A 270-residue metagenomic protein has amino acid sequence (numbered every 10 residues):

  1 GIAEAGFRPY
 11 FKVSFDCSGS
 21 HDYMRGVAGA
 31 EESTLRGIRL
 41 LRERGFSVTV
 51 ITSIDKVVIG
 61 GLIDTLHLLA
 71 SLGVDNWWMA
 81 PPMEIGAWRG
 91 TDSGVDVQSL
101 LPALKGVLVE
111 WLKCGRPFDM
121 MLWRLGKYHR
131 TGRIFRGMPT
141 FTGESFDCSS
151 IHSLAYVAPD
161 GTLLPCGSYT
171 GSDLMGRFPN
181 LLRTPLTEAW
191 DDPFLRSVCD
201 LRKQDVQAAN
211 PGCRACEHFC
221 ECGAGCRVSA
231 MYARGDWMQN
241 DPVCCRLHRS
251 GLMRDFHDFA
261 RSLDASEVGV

Functional and structural regions predicted by a protein language model:
G1-D96: Radical SAM/AdoMet-radical enzyme domain recognition
S18, D55-V57, M83-E84, G126-Y128 (+4 more regions): Short, solvent-exposed loop/turn segments at secondary-structure junctions
V27-E31, G94-L101, N180-R183, Q239: Short, conserved loop/turn and helix-capping segments at secondary-structure boundaries that abut family-defining
S99-R136, S168-A215: C-terminal accessory region of radical SAM enzymes
T142-S145: Flexible, glycine/threonine-enriched loop-and-boundary segments that flank and lead into catalytic domains of large
C148-H152: Short, small/polar residue-rich loop motifs at catalytic or cofactor-binding pockets
A158-T162, C166, G171-P185, Q204-V270: Radical SAM enzyme core and accessory elements
